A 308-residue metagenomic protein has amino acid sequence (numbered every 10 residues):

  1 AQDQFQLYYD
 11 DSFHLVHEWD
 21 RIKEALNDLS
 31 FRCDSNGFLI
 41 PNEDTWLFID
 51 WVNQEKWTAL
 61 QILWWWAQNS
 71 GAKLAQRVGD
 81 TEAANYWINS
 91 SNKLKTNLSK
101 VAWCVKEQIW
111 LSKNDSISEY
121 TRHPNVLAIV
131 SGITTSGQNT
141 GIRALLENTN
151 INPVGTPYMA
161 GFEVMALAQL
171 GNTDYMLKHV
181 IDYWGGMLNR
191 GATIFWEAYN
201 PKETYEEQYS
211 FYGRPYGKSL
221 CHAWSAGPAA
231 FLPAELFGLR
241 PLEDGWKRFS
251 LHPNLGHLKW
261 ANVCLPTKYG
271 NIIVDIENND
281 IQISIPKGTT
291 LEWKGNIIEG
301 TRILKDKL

Functional and structural regions predicted by a protein language model:
A1-H14, L63-T81, V126-S136, F162-G171 (+1 more regions): Well-ordered alpha-helical scaffold segments within catalytic/enzyme domains
F5-I62, V78-N125, R190, W246: Active-site acid/base region of carbohydrate-active enzymes
H17-E24, A59-S70, Y86-K93, H123 (+5 more regions): Generic recognition of stable, solvent-exposed alpha-helical segments in well-folded globular domains
L26, I88, R143, V164-A168 (+3 more regions): Generic hydrophobic alpha-helical scaffold/packing signal
D34-D50, G137-E147, G191-Y205: Flexible glycine/proline-rich, aromatic-decorated loop/lid segments
F48-L63, K106-N125, S131, R143-A160 (+1 more regions): Solvent-exposed loop and edge beta-strand segments that line ligand/cofactor-binding and catalytic clefts
I151-D182, M187-R190: Repeat-solenoid scaffold signature
D174-L308: Non-catalytic C-terminal accessory modules of carbohydrate-active enzymes
